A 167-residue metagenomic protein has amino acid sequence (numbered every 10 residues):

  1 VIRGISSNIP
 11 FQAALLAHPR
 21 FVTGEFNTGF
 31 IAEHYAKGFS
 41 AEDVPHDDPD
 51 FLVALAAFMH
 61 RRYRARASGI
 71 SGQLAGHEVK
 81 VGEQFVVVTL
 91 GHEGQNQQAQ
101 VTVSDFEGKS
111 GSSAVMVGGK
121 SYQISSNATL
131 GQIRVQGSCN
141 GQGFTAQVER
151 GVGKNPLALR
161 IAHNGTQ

Functional and structural regions predicted by a protein language model:
V1, T145-Q147, G153-A162, T166: ATP-dependent carboxylate/acyl-activation modules
V1-S121: Catalytic cores of soluble metabolic enzymes centered on carboxylation/carboxyl-transfer
H18, N27, Q123-S125, V135 (+1 more regions): Short, solvent-exposed coil/turn linker segments
V44-D47, T129, N155: Alpha-helix capping and helix-coil boundary motifs
G82-Q84, G131, N155, N164: A generic structural signal for well-ordered coil/turn residues at beta-strand boundaries that shape enzyme active-site
N96-V152: Low-complexity, glycine/alanine/valine/leucine- and proline-rich hydrophobic stretches
